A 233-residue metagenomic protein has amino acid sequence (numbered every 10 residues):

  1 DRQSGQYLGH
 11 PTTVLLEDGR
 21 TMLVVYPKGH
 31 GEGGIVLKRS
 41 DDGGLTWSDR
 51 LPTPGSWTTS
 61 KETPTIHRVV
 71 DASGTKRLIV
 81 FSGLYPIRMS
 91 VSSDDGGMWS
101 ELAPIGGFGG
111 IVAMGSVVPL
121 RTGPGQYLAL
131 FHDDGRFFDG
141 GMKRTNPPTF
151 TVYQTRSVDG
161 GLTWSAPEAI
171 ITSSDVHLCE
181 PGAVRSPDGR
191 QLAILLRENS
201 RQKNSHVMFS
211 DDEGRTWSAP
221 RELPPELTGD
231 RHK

Functional and structural regions predicted by a protein language model:
D1-K233: Asp-box/BNR beta-propeller blade signature and adjacent active/binding-site loops in extracellular glycan-interacting
